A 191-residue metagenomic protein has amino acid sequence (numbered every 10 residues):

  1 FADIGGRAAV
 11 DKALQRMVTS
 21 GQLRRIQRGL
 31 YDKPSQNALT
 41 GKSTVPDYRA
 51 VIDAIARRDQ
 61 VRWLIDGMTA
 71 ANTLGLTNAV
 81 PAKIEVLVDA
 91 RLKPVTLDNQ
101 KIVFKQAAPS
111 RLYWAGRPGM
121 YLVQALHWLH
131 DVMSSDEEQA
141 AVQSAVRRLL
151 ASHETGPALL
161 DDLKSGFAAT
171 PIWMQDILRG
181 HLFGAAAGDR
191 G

Functional and structural regions predicted by a protein language model:
A2-I55: Short beta-edge/loop segments at beta->alpha junctions of small alpha/beta modules that act as binding/recognition
V10, D66-G67, P118: Amphipathic alpha-helical interface surfaces
R25-G29, D59-D98: Short gly/ser-rich loop at a beta-strand->alpha-helix junction or flexible surface loop bordering the NTP-binding
T44, R58-R62, W114: Alpha-helix N-cap/loop-to-helix boundary motif
D53-A56, D66-T69, L129-M133: Positively charged, aromatic-accented nucleic-acid-binding surfaces
K101-K105: Short, aliphatic-rich beta-strand segments
A107-G191: Hydrophobic alpha-helical interaction segments
